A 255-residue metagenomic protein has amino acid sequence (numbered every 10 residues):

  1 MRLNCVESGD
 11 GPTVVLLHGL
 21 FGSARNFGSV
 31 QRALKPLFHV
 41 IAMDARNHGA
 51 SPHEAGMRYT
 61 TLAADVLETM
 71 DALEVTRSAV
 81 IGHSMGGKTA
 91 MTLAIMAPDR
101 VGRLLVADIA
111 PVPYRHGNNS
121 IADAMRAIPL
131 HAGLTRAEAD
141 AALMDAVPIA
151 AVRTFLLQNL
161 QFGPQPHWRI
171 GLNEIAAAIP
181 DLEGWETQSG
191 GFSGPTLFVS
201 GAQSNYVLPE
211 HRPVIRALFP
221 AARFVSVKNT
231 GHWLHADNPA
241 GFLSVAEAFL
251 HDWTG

Functional and structural regions predicted by a protein language model:
M1-E7: A short loop-to-beta-strand scaffold at the N-terminal edge of the catalytic core in hydrolase folds
V6, G28-K35, I41-I81, M85 (+2 more regions): Active-site loop/oxyanion-hole signature of alpha/beta-hydrolase fold enzymes
G11, G19-G22, S84: Active-site glycine-rich loops that stabilize anionic/oxyanionic intermediates across multiple enzyme folds
F21-S29: Serine-hydrolase catalytic-loop signature spanning alpha/beta hydrolases and amidase-signature enzymes
M91-M96, V101-R136: Flexible "cap/lid" loop of the alpha/beta hydrolase fold
H131-Q188: Conserved alpha/beta-hydrolase catalytic His-Asp/Glu region
P164-L218, R223-S226: Conserved serine/cysteine hydrolase catalytic core
A222-G255: Catalytic active-site module of serine/aspartate enzymes centered on a nucleophile-bearing elbow/loop
